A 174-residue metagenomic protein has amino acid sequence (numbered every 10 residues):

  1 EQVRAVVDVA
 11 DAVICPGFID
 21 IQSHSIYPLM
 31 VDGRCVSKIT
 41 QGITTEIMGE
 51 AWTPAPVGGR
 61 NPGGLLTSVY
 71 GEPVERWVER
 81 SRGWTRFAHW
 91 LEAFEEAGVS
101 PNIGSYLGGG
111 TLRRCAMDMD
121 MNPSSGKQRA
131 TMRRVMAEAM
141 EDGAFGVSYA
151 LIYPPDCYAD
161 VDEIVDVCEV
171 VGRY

Functional and structural regions predicted by a protein language model:
E1, G98-S100, R173: Short, well-ordered coil/turn elements that cap or connect secondary structure elements
E1-G17, D32: Histidine-rich, glycine-flanked metal-binding segment
D11-V13, M132-R133, L151: Short hydrophobic "helix-edge" motifs at membrane interfaces and signal-peptide entry regions
G17-I26: Metallo-beta-lactamase
H24, A51, G108-G110, A150-P154: Active-site beta-loop-alpha junctions enriched in small/polar residues
S25-I26, P123-K127, P154-D162: Alpha-helix capping and helix-loop boundary segments enriched in small/acidic/polar residues
V31-F145: Divalent-metal coordination cores built from histidine and acidic residues
D142-Y174: Active-site core of metal-dependent hydrolases
